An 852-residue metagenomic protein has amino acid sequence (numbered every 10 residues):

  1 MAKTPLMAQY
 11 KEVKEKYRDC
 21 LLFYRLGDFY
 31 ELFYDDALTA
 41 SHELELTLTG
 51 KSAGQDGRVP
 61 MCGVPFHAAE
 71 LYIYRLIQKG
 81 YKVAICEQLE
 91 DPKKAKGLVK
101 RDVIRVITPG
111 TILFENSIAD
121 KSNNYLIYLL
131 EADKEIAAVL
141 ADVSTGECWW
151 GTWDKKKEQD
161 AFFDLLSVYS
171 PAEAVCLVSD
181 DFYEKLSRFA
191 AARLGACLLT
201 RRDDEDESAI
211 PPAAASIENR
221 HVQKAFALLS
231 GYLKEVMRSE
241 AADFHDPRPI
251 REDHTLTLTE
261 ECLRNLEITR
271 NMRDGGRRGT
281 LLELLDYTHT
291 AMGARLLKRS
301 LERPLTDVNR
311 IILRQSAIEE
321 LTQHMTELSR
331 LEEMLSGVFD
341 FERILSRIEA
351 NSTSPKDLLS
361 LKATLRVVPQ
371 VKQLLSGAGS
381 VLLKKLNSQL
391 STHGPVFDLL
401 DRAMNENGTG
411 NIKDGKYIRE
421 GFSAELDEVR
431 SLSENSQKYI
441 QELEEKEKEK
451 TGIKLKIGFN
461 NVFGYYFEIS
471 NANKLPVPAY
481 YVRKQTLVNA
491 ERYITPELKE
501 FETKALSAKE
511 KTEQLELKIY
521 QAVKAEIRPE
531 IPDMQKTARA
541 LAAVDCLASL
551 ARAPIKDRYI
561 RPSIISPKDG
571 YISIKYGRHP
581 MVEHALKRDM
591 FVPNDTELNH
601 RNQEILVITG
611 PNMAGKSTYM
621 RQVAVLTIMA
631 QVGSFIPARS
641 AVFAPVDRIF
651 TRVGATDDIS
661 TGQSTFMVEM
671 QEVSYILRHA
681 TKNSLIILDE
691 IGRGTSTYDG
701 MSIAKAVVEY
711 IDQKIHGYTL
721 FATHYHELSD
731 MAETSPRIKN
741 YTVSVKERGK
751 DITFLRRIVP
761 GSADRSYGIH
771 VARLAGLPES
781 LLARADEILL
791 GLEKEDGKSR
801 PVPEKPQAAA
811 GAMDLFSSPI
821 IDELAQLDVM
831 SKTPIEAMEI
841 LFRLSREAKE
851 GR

Functional and structural regions predicted by a protein language model:
M1-E320, S329, E333-S336, D340-E349 (+3 more regions): Charged catalytic and DNA/RNA-contacting regions of genome-maintenance and nucleic-acid-processing enzymes
K3-M7, F23, Y34, G63-I73 (+32 more regions): Amphipathic alpha-helical transducer elements in NTP-driven molecular machines
Y34-A37, N219, H289-T290, S300 (+5 more regions): ATPase nucleotide-binding head domains, primarily ABC-like/P-loop NTPase cores
K51-C62, C148-W149, I210-S216, E267-T269 (+10 more regions): Short hinge/gating elements
C86, P109-I118, E240, G379-L382 (+5 more regions): Active-site phosphate-binding and catalytic loops of NTP-dependent enzymes
D203-A209, T257, I268, M272 (+5 more regions): Amphipathic heptad-repeat alpha-helical coiled-coil/stalk segments that mediate oligomerization, filament/stalk
A350, S354, T364-V367, E420-G421 (+2 more regions): Charged, surface-exposed helical/loop "interaction arms" that form contiguous linear patches used for dimerization
L487, E491-A525: Extended, charged coiled-coil "arm/hinge" scaffolds of SMC/Rad50-like chromosome-maintenance ATPases and other large
